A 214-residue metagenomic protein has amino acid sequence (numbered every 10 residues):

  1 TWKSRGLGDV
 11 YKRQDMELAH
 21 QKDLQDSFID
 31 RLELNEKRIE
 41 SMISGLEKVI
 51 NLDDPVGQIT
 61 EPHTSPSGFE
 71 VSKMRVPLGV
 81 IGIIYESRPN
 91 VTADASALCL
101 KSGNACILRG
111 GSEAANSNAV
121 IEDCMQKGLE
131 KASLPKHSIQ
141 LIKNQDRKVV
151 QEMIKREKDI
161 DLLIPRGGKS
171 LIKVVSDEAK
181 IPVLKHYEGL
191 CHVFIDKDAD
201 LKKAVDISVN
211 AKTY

Functional and structural regions predicted by a protein language model:
T1-Y11: Single conserved hydrophobic/aromatic residue that forms the stacking wall/gate of nucleotide- or nucleobase-binding
L18-L34, Y214: Flexible, acidic loop-helix segments that line cofactor/substrate-binding pockets
I29-V56: Long amphipathic alpha-helix in the N-terminal Rossmann-like dinucleotide-binding domain of NAD(P)-dependent
N35, K48, P66, E70-K73 (+1 more regions): A structured beta-alpha segment of the ubiquitous adenosine-cofactor-binding alpha/beta core
P62-C106, G111-E122: Substrate-binding/gating loop at the entrance of the active-site cleft, primarily in PLP-dependent aminotransferase-like
S87-A105, C124, G128-K131, L171-Y214: ALDH superfamily catalytic-core signature
K127-L141: A glycine-rich helix N-cap at a beta->alpha junction
